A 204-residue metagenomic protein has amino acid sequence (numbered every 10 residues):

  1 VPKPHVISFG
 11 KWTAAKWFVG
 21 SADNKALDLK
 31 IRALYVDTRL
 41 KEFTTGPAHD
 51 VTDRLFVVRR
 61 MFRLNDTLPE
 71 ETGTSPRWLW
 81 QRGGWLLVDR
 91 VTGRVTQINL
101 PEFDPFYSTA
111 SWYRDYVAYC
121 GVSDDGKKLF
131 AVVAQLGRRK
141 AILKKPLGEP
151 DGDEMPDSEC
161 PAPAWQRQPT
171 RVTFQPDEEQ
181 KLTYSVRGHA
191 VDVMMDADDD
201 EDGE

Functional and structural regions predicted by a protein language model:
V1-E204: Exposed acidic/polar residues on beta-strands and adjacent loops within beta-sheet cores, strongest in beta-propeller
